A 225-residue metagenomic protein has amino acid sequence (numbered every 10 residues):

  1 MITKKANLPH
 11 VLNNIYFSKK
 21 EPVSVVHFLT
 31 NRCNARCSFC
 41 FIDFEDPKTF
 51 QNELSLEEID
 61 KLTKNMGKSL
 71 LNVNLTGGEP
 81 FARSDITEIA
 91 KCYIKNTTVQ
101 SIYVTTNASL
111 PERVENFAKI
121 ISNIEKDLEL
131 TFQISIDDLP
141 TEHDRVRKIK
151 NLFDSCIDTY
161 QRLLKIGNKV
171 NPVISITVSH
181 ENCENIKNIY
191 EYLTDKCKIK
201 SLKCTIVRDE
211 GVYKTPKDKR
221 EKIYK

Functional and structural regions predicted by a protein language model:
I2-L130, I223: Conserved alpha-helical substructure of the radical SAM core
I124-D127, T131-K225: Radical SAM enzyme [4Fe-4S]-AdoMet core and its adjacent flexible, acidic and glycine-rich loops/tails across
